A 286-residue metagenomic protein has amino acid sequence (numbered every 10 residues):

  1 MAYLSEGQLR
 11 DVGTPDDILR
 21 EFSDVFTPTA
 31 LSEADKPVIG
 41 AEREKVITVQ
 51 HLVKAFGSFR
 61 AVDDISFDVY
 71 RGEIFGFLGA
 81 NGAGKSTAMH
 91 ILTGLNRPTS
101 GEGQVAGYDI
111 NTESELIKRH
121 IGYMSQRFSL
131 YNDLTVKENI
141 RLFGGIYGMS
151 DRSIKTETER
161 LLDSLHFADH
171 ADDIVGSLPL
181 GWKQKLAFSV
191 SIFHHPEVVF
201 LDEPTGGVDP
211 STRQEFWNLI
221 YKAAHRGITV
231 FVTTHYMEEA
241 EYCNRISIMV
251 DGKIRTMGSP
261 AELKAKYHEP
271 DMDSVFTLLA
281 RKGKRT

Functional and structural regions predicted by a protein language model:
V12-G13, M257-G258: ABC ATPase "signature
G101-D109, L116-I117: Conserved ABC transporter NBD signature motif
R141, G145, R152-H170: Conserved ABC ATPase "signature" region
V199-E203: Catalytic Walker B motif of ABC-type/P-loop ATPase nucleotide-binding domains
